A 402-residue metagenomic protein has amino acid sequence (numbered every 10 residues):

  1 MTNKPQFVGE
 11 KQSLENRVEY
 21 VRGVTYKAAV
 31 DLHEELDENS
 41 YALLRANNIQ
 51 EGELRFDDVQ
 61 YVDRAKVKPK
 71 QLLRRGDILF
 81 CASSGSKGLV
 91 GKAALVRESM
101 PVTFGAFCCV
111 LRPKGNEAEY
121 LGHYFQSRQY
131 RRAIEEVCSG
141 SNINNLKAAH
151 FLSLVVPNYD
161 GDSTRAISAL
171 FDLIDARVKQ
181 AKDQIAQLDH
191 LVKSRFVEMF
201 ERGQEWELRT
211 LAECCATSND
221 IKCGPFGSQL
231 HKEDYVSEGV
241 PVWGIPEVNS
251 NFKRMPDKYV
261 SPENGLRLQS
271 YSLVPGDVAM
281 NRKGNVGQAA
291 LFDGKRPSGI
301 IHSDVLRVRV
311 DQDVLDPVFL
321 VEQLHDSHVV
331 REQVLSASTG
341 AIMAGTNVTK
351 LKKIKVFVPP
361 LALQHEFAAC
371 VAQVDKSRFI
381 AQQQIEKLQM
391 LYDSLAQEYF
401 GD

Functional and structural regions predicted by a protein language model:
M1-K27, S153-F226, K353, V358-H365 (+1 more regions): Non-catalytic DNA-recognition/assembly elements of restriction-modification systems
T2-V8, Q12, M100-C108, N116-E119 (+5 more regions): A short glycine-rich beta-alpha junction/loop motif
K11-H33, N47-I78, A212-K232, P246-P275 (+1 more regions): Sequence-specific dsDNA recognition surfaces
R45-A46, V67-F125, G244, Q269-H325 (+1 more regions): A short beta-sheet element
L95, V137-G140, F292, S336-G340: Short amphipathic beta-strand starts and helix->beta connectors
Y130-A133, V329-Q333: Periplasmic-binding protein-like
